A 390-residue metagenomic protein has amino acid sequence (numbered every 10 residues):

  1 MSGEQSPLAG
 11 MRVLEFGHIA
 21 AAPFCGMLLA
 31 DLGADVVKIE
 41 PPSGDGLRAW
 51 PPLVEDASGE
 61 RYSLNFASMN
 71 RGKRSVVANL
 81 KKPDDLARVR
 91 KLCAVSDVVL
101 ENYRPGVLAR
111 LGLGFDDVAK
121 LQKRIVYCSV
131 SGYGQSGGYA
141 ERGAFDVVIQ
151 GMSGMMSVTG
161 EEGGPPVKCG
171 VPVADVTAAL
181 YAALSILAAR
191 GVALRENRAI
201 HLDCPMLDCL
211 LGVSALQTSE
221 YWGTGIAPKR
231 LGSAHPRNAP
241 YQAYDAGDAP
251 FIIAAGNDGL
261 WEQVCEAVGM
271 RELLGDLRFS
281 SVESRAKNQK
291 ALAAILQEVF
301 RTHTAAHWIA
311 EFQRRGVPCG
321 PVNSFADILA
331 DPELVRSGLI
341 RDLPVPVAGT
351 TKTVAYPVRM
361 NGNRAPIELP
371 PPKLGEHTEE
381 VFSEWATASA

Functional and structural regions predicted by a protein language model:
M1-R195, K373, H377-A390: N-terminal helix-loop segment corresponding to the beta1-alpha1 unit of nucleotide/adenylate-binding folds
S2-E4, S280, P344-A390: Flexible, small-/acidic-enriched active-site or ligand-binding loops
S43, Y133-G134, M206-L211, D248 (+3 more regions): Glycine-rich beta-alpha junction loops
F66, L231-P236, Y241-Q242, A348-T351 (+1 more regions): Short Gly/Pro-enriched turn/cap motifs at secondary-structure boundaries
Q135, G163-V173, L194-L210, K229-P236 (+1 more regions): Conserved Rossmann-fold dehydrogenase catalytic segment
A179-A199, G212-T224, C265-R271: Oxidoreductase and adenylate-handling cofactor-binding alpha/beta cores
A234-R315, C319: Aromatic-enriched alpha-helical interface/lid elements that frame and gate functional surfaces
R314-E368: A glycine-rich dinucleotide-binding beta-alpha-beta segment and adjacent secondary-structure elements that constitute
